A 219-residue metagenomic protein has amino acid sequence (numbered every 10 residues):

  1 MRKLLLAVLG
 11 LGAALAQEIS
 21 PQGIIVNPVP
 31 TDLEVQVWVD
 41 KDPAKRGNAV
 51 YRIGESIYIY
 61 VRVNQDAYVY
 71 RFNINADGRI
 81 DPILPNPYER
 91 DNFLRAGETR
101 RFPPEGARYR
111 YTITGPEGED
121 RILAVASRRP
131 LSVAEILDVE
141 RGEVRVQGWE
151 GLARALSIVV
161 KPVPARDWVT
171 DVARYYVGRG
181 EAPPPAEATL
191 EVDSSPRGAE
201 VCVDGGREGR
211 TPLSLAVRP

Functional and structural regions predicted by a protein language model:
K3-A13: Sec-dependent N-terminal signal peptides
Q17-S195, E200, G206-R207, S214-A216: Secretory-pathway glycoprotein ectodomains that are cysteine- and/or Ser/Thr/Pro-rich
